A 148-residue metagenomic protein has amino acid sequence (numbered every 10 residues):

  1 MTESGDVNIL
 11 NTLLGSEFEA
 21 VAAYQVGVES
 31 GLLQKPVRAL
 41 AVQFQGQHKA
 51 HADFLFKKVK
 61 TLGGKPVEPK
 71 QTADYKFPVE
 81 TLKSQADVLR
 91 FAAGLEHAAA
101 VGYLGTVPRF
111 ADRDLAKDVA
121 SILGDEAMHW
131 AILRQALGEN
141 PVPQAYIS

Functional and structural regions predicted by a protein language model:
M1-S148: All-alpha RGS (Regulator of G-protein Signaling) helical domain and cognate RGS-like helical scaffolds
